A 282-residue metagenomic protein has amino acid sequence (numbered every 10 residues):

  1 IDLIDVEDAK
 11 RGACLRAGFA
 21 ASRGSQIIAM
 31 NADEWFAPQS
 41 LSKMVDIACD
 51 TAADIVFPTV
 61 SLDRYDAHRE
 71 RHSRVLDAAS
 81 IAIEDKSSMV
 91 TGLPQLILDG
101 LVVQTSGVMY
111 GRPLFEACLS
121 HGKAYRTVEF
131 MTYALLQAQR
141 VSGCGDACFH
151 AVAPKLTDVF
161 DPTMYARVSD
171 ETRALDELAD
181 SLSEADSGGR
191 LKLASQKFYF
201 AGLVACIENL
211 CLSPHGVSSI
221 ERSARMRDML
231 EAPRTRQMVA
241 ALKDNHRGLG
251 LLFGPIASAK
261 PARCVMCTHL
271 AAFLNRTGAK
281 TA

Functional and structural regions predicted by a protein language model:
I1-D5: Acidic donor-binding segment of Leloir-type glycosyltransferases
V6-S22: Glycine-rich, basic loop-to-helix element that forms the pyrophosphate-binding segment of sugar-nucleotide handling
R11, E34-C144, V152-M164: Donor-binding/catalytic cores of nucleotide-activated saccharide and glycerol-phosphate transferases/polymerases
I27: Short aromatic/hydrophobic "clamp" motif used to bind/position activated sugar donors
M30-A32: Active-site acidic Asp-centered loop
E34, A52-A53, L212-A282: Membrane-interface aromatic/basic loop that binds lipid-linked glycans or pyrophosphate carriers, typified by
D146-K155, F160-S187, A205, N209-R236: Catalytic core of nucleotide-sugar-dependent glycosyltransferases
G189-E208: Amphipathic alpha-helical protein-interaction segments enriched in hydrophobic
